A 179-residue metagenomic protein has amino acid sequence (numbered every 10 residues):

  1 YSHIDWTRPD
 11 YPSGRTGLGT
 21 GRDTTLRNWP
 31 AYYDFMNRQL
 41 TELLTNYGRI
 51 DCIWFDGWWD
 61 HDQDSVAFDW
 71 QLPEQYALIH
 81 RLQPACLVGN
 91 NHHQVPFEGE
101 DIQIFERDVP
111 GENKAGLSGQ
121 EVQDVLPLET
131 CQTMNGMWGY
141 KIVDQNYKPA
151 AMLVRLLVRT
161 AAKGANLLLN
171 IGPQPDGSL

Functional and structural regions predicted by a protein language model:
Y1-L179: Mature catalytic domains of secreted/periplasmic carbohydrate-active enzymes
